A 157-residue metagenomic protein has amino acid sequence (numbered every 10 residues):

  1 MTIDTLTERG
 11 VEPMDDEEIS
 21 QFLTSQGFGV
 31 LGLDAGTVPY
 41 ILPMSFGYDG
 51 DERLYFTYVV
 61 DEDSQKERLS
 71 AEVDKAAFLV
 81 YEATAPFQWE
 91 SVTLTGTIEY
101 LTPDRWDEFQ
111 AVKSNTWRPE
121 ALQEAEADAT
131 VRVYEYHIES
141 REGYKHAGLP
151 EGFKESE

Functional and structural regions predicted by a protein language model:
M1-T24: Extreme N-terminal tail/first-helix region
T2-E8, E82, P86-E157: Charged, gly/pro-rich active-site loop segments
I19, Q65-K66, R105-F109: Amphipathic alpha-helical interface surfaces
L23, R68-S70, V112-K113, Y136: A generic structural signal for nonpolar/aromatic side chains embedded in well-ordered alpha-helices
Q26-D61: Short beta-strand segments
G27-G29, L42, G50-E52, E72-A76 (+2 more regions): A generic structural signal for short beta-strands and their flanking turns/coil linkers
G47-T84: A short mixed-secondary-structure module that forms the rim of ligand-binding clefts
